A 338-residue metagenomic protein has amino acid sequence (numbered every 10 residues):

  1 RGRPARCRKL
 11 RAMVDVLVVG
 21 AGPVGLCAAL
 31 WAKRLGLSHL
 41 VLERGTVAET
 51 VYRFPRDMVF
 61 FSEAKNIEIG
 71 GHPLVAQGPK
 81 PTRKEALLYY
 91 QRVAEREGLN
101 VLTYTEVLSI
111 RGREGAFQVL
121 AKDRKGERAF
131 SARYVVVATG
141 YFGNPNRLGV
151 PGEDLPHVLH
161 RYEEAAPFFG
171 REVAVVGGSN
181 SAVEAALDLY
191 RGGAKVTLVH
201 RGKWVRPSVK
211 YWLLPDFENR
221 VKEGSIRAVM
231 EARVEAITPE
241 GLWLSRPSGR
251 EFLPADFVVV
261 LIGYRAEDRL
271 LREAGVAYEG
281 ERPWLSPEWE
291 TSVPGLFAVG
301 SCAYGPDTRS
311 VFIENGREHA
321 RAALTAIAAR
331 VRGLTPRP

Functional and structural regions predicted by a protein language model:
R1, L10-V14, V18-R44, R161-R206 (+3 more regions): Rossmann-like dinucleotide/flavin-binding elements
V14-L17, A21-L99, V183-W212, E279-G280 (+1 more regions): Beta1-alpha1 glycine-rich phosphate/pyrophosphate-binding loop at the start of Rossmann-like nucleotide-binding domains
G25, A48, S109, F142-N144 (+2 more regions): Glycine-rich nucleotide phosphate-binding loop and flanking beta-alpha elements of Rossmann-like dinucleotide-binding
R96-A132, R191-G280, V331, T335-P338: A Rossmann-like FAD-binding core segment of flavoenzymes
G112-G115, K125-L213: Predominantly flavin-linked oxidoreductase catalytic cores and closely associated redox partners
Y134, A138-E163, S248-S286, I313: Glycine-rich beta-alpha-beta "Rossmann" dinucleotide-binding loop(s) and their flanking helix/strand
